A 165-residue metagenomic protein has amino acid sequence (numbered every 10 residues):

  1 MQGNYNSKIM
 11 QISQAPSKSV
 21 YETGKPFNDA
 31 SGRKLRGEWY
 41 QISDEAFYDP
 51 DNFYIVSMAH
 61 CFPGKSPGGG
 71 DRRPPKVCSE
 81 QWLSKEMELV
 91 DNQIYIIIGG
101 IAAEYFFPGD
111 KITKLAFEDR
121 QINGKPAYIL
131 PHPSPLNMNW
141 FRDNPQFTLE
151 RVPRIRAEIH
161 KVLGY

Functional and structural regions predicted by a protein language model:
M1-G164: A polyanion-binding, active-site-adjacent surface
